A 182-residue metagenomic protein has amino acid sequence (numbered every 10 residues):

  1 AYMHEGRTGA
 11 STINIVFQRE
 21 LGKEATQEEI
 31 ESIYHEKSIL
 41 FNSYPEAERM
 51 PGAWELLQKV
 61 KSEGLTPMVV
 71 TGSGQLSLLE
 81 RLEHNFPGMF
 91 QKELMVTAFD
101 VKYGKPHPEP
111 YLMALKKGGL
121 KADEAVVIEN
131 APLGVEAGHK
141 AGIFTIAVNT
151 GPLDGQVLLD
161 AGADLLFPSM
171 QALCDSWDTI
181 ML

Functional and structural regions predicted by a protein language model:
A1, E29, P45, N130: Conserved acidic
A1-Y2, A98: A short hydrophobic beta-strand->loop->alpha-helix junction that borders the nucleotide-binding pocket of P-loop NTPases
M3-F41, K59: A metal-dependent, Asp-based hydrolase signature
G9, R49, H107: Conserved donor sugar-nucleotide recognition element shared by glycan-biosynthetic enzymes
V16-E20, Y44, N85, K117: Alpha-helical structural context
Q27-E28, W54-Q58, G74-L182: Asp-based, Mg2+/Mn2+-dependent phosphohydrolase catalytic module
I39-V69: Short, acidic loop-to-helix structural element flanking the phosphoryl-transfer center in phosphate-processing enzymes
